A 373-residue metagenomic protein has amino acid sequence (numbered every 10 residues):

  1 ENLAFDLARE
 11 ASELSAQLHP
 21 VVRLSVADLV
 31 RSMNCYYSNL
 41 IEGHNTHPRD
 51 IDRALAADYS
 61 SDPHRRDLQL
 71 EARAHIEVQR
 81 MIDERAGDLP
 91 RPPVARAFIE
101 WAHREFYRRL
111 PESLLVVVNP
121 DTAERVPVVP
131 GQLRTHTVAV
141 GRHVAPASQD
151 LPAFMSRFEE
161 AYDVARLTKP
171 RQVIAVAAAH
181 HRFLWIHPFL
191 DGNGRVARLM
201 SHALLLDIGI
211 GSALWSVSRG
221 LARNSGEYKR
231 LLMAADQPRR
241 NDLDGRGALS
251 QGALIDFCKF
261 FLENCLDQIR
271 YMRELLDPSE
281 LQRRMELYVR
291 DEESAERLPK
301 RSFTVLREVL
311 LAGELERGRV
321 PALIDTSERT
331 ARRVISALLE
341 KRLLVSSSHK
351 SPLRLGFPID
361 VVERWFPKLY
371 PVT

Functional and structural regions predicted by a protein language model:
E1-T373: FIC/Doc superfamily catalytic core
